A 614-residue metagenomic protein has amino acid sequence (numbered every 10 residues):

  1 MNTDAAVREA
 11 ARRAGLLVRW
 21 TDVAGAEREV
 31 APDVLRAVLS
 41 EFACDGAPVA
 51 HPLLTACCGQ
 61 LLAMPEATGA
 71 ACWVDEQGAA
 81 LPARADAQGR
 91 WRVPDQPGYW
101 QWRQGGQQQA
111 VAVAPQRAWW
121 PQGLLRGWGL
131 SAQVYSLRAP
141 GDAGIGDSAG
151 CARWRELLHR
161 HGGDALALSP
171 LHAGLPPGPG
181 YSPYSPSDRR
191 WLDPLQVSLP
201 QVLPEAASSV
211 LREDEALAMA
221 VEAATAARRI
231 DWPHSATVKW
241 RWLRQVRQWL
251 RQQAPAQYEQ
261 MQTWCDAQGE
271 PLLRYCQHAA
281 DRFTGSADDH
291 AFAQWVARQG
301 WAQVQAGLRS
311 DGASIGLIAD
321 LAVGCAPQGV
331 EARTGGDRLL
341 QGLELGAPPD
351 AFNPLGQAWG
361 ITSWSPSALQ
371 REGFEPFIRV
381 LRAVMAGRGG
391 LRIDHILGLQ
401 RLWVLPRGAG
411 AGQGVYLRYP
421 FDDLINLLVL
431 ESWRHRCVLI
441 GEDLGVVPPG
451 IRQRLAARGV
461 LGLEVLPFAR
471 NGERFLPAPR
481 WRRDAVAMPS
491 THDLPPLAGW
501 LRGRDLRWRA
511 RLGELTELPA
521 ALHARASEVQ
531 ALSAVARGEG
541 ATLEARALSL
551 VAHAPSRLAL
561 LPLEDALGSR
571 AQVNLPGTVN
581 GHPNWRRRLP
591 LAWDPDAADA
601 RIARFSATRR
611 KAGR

Functional and structural regions predicted by a protein language model:
A11, W100, L158, H278 (+6 more regions): Conserved, mostly hydrophobic/aromatic
S40-G46, L54-G59, D75-G78, P94-Y99 (+1 more regions): Acidic/aromatic-lined carbohydrate-recognition and catalytic surfaces of CAZymes acting on diverse glycans
A71, P97-G105: Short, aromatic- and glycine-rich surface loops/edge beta-strands on solvent-exposed regions
W128-A132, L166-L168, L317-A319, L391-D394 (+4 more regions): Hydrophobic faces of well-ordered beta-strands that scaffold small-molecule active sites in alpha/beta enzyme cores
S182-V210, E331-L355, G414-I425, V460-G472: Acidic, His- and aromatic-enriched active-site or binding-groove loops in soluble protein domains that engage sugars
W264, D443-R570: Conserved alpha/beta catalytic core and glycan-binding cleft of carbohydrate-active enzymes
A293, A297-D311, G373-V460: Active-site neighborhood of glycoside hydrolase catalytic domains
S314-P376, V380-A383, L402-L417: Substrate-binding/active-site clefts of carbohydrate-active enzymes
